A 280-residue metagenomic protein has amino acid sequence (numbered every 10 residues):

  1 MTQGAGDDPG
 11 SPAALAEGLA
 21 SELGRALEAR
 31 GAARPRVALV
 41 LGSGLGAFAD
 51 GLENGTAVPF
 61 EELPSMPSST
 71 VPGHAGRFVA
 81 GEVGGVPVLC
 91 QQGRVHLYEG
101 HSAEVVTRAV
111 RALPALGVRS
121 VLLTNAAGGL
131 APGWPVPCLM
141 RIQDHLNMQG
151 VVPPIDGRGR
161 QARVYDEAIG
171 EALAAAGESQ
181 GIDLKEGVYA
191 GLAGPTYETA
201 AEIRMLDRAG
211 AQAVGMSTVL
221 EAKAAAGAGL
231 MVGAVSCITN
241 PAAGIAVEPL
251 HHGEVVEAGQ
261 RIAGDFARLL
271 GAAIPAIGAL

Functional and structural regions predicted by a protein language model:
T2-Q161: Metabolite-binding pocket within alpha/beta catalytic cores that recognizes anionic/polar moieties
L113-G117, D207, A226: Non-catalytic positions within long, well-ordered alpha-helices that form the structural scaffold/packing of enzyme
R119-S120, Q212, M231: Short acidic/polar active-site loop segments enriched in Thr and Asp
H145-P195: Histidine/lysine/aspartate-rich catalytic loop segments that bind and position anionic ligands
A175-Q212, L270, P275-G278: Active-site/ligand-binding-proximal alpha/beta "capping" segment
M216-E254: Zn-dependent metallopeptidase/amidohydrolase metal-coordination segment
A243-L280: His/Asp/Glu-rich mid-to-C-terminal helical/loop segments that flank catalytic regions of hydrolases
